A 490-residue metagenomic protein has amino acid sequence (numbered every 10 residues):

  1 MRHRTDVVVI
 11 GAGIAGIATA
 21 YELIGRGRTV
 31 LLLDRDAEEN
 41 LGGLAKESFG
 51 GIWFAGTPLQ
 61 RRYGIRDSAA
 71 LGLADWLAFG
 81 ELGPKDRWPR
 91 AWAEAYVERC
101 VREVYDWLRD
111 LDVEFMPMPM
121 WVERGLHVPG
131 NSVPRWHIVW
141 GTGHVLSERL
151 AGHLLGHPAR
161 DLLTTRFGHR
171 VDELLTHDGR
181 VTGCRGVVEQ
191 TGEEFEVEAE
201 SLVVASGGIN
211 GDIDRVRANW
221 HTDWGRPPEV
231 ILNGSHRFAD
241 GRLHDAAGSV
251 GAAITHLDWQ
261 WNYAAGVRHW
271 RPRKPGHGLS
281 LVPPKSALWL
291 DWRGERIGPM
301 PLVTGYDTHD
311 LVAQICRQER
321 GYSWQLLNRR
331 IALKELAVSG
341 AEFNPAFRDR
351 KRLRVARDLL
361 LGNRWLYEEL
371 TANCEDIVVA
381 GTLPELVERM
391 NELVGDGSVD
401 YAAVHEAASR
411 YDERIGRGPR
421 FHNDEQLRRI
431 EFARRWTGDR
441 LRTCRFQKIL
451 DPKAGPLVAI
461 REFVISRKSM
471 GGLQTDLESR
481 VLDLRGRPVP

Functional and structural regions predicted by a protein language model:
R2-T5, T191-S201, P488: Core beta-strand elements of the Rossmann-like FAD/NAD(P) dinucleotide-binding domain in flavoenzyme oxidoreductases
V7-L32: N-terminal Rossmann-like FAD-binding beta1-loop-alpha1 element of flavoenzymes
G25-K46: Glycine-rich FAD pyrophosphate-binding loop
L41, A93-F195, I213-V216, V267-R268 (+1 more regions): Conserved redox-cofactor binding core of oxidoreductases
K46-D75: N-terminal glycine-rich dinucleotide-binding loop that anchors FAD/FMN and/or NAD(P) in oxidoreductases
R66-P129, T382-E413: Rossmann-like flavin
E193, V197-R271, S479: Glycine-rich loop(s) and the adjacent beta-strand/alpha-helix scaffold that form part
H244-A246, A253-V399: An anion/pyrophosphate-binding glycine-rich loop and adjacent beta-alpha core in soluble alpha-beta enzymes
